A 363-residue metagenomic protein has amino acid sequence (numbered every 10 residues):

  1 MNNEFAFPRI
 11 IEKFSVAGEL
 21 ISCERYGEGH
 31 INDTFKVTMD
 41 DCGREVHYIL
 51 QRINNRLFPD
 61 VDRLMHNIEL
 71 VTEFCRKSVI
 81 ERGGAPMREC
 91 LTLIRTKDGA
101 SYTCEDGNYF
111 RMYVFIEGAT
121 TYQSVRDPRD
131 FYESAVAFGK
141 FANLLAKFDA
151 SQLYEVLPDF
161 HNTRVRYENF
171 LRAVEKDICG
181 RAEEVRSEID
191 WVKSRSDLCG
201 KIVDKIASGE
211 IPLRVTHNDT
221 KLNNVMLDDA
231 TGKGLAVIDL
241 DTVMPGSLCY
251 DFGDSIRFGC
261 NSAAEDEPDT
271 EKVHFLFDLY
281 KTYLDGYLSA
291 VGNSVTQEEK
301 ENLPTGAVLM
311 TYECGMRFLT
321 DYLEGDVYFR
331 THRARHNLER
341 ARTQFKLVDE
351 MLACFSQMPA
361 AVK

Functional and structural regions predicted by a protein language model:
M1-E24: Juxta-kinase regulatory segment immediately upstream of eukaryotic protein kinase catalytic domains
N3-E4, I68, Y280, A341: A structural signal for well-ordered alpha-helical scaffolds and beta->alpha junctions
R9-I10, K140, W191-L198, T282 (+2 more regions): Amphipathic alpha-helical segments that form well-ordered structural scaffolds and often line/cohere around active
A17-L20, E45, G232-G234: A broad structural signal for short, well-ordered beta-strand segments within beta-sheet-rich domains
S22-D40, E45-R172, G246-L248, G259-C260 (+6 more regions): Conserved ATP-binding subdomain of kinase catalytic cores across diverse folds
E24-E28, Q51-D62, A119-Y132, K147-H217 (+5 more regions): ATP-dependent phospho-/nucleotidyl transfer catalytic cores
P59, L227-V295, Y328-N337: Active-site Asp-x-Gly
V165, K281-P359: Helix-rich C-terminal or lid/interface subdomains of diverse kinases
